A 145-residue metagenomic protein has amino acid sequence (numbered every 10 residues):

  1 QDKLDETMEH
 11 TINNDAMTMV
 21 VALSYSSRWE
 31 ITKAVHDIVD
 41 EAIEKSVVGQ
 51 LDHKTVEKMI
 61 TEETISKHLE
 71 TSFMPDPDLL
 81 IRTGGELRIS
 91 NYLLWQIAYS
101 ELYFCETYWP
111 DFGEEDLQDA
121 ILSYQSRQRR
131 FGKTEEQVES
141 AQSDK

Functional and structural regions predicted by a protein language model:
Q1-K145: Flexible, compositionally biased loop and terminal segments
